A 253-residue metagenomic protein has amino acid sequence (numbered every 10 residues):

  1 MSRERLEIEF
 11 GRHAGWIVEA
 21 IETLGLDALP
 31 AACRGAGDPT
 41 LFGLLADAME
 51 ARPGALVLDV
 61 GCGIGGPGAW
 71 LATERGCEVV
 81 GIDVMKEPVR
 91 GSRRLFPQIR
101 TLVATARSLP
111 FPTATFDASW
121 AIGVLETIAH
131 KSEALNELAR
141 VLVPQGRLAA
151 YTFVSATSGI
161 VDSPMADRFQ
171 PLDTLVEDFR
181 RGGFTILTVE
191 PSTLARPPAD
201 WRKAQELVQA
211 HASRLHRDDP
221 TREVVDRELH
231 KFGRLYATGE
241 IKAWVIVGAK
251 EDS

Functional and structural regions predicted by a protein language model:
M1-L26: N-terminal, positively charged/glycine-rich alpha-helical extensions of SAM-dependent methyltransferases
G35-P53: Conserved alpha-helix/loop element of class I SAM-dependent methyltransferases that forms part of the SAM/SAH-binding
L58-S108: Class I SAM-dependent methyltransferase SAM/SAH-binding core
W120: A conserved beta-strand element that flanks and buttresses the S-adenosyl-L-methionine
S132-R147: A short glycine-rich, Lys/Arg-flanked "PGG" loop and its adjoining helix->strand segment in the class I
A149-R168: Short, glycine-/aromatic-enriched active-site segment of Class I SAM-dependent methyltransferases
R168-G183: Short alpha-helix
T188-S253: Conserved Class I S-adenosyl-L-methionine
